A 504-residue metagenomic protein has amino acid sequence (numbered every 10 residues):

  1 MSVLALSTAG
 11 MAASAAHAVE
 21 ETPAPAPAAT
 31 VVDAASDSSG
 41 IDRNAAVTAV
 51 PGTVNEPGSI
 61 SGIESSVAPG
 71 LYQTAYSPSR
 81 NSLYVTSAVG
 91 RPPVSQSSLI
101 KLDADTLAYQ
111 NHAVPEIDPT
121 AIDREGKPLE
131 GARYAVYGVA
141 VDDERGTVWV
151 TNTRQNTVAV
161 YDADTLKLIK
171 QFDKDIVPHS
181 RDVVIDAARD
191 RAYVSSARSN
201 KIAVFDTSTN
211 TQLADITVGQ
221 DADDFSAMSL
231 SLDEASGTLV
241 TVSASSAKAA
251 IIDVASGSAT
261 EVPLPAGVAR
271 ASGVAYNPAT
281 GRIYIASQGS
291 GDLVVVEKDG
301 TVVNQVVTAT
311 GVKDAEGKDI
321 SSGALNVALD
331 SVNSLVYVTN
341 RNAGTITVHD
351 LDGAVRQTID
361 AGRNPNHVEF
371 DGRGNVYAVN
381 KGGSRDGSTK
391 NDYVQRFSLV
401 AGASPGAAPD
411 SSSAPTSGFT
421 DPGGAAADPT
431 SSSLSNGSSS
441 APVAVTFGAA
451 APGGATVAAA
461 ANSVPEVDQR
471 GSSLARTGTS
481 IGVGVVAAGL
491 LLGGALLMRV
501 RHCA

Functional and structural regions predicted by a protein language model:
P57-S66, A108-L129, K167-D173, T211-Q220 (+3 more regions): A short beta-strand motif characteristic of beta-propeller blades
I63-S97: Beta-strand-rich domains and repeat architectures in extracellular enzymes and scaffolds, especially beta-propellers
A68-R80, D118-D142, D175-A187, G219-T238 (+3 more regions): Beta-rich, blade/repeat-based domains predominating in secreted/periplasmic proteins but also intracellular
A88-P93, R154-N156, S199-K201, S246-A247 (+3 more regions): Short glycine/acidic-enriched loop and turn motifs that connect beta-strands
D103-L107, D162-L166, D206-N210, D253-G257 (+3 more regions): Short loop/turn segments that connect beta-strands within beta-propeller blades
R363-G423: Blade-level signature of beta-propeller repeat domains, shared across WD40, Kelch, NHL, RCC1 and BNR/Asp-box propellers
V400-A475: C-terminal low-complexity, Ser/Thr- and acidic/Pro-rich disordered "stalk" regions positioned immediately N-terminal
T479-R501: A cross-kingdom C-terminal cell-surface attachment/processing module
